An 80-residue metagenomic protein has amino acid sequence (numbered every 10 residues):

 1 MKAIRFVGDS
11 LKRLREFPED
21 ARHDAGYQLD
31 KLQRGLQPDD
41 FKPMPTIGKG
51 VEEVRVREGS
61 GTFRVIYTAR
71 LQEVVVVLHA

Functional and structural regions predicted by a protein language model:
M1-T62, L71-V74: Basic, Lys/Arg-enriched alpha-helical interface segments
V65: Portal/gating segments that form or line small-molecule/metal binding sites
T68: Catalytic DNA-binding helix-loop module of base-excision-repair DNA glycosylases/AP lyases
L78: Conserved catalytic cores of phosphodiester-cleaving nucleases, focusing on short active-site segments
